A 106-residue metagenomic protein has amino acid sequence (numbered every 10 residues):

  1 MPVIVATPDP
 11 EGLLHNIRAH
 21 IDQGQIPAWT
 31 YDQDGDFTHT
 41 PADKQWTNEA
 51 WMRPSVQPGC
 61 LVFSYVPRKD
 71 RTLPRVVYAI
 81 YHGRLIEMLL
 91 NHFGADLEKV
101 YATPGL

Functional and structural regions predicted by a protein language model:
M1-P41: Negatively charged, low-complexity tracts enriched in Asp/Glu with abundant Ser/Thr
V3-P10, P74, Y78, H82: Intrinsic-disorder-associated interaction segments
P8-P10, T40-Q45, S64-R71: Secondary-structure transition/turn motif
H20, Q25-A28, K69-V76, K99-T103: Extracellular or exported targeting regions of proteins
T30-G35, Y65-R68, G83, L89-A95: Short, surface-exposed, polar/charged, turn-prone segments marking secondary-structure boundaries
T30-P58: Generic amphipathic, hydrophobic interface segment in small proteins and small subunits
A50-A79: Intrinsically disordered, low-complexity regulatory segments enriched in Ser/Thr/Pro and charged residues
R75-L106: A conserved amphipathic terminal alpha-helix motif
